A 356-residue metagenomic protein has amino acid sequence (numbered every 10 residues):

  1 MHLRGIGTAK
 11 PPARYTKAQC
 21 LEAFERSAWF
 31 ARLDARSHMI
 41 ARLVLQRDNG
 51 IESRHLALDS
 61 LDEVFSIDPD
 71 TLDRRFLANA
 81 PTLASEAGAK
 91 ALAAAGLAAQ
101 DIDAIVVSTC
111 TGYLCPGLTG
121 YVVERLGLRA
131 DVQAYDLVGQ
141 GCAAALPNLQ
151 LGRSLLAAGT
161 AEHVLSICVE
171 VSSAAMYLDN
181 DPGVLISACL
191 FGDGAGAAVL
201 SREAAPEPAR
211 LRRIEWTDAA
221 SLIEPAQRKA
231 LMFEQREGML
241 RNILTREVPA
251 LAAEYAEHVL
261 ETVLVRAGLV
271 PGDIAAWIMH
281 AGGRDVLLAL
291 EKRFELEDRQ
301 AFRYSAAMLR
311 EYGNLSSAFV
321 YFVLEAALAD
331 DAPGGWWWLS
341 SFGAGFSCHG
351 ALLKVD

Functional and structural regions predicted by a protein language model:
M1, A99-D103, A130-Q133, A158-V164 (+6 more regions): Short coil/turn connectors at secondary-structure junctions
M1-A78, L178-E254, H258, T262 (+2 more regions): Condensing-enzyme catalytic core mediating Claisen C-C bond formation in acyl metabolism
G7, S108, V138, H163-E170 (+2 more regions): Short beta-strand segments
L43-L128, A134-G139, P271-L287: Conserved beta-ketoacyl condensing-enzyme motif
G50, A57, N79-A95, L151 (+4 more regions): Short, well-ordered amphipathic alpha-helical segments that serve as non-catalytic structural scaffolds within diverse
S85, C110-G112, Y121-E124, R129-D131 (+4 more regions): Claisen-condensing/thiolase-fold acyl-transfer catalytic domains that form or cleave C-C bonds in fatty acid
L114-G120, S166-I186, D218-R236, R284-K292 (+1 more regions): Active-site-adjacent elements of ketosynthase-type condensing enzymes
